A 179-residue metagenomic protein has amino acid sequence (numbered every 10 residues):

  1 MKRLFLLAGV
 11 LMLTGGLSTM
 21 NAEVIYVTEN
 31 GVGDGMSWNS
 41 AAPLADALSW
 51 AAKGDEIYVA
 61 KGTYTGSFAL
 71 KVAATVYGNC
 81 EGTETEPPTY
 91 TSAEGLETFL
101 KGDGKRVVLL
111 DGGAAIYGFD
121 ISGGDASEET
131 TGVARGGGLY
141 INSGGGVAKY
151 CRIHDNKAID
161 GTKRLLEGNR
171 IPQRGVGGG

Functional and structural regions predicted by a protein language model:
L7-G16: Bacterial N-terminal signal peptides
L17-A22: Sec/Tat signal peptide C-region and signal peptidase I cleavage site
I25, F68, A74-T75, T98 (+6 more regions): Solenoid scaffold repeats with emphasis on beta-solenoid/beta-helix
E29-T63: Acidic Gly/Asp/Thr-rich repetitive segments characteristic of extracellular carbohydrate-active and adhesion proteins
K53-E86: N-terminal extracellular ligand-recognition/capping segment immediately after the signal peptide
T75-T130, K157: Right-handed parallel beta-helix/beta-spiral solenoid domain characteristic of secreted/periplasmic
G95-V108, E129-I141, G161-G179: Extracellular beta-strand/beta-solenoid scaffold signature
